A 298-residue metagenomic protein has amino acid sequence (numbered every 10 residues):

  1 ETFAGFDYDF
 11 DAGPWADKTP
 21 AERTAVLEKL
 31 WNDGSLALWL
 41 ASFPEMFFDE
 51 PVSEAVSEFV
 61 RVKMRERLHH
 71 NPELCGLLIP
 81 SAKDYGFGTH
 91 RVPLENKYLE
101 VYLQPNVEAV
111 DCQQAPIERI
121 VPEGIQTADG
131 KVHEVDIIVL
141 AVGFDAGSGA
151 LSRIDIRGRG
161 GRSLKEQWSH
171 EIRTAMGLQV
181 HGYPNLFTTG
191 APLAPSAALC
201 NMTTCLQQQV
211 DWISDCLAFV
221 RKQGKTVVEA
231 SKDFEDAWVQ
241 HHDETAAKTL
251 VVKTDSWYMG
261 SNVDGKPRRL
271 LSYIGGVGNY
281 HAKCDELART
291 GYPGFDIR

Functional and structural regions predicted by a protein language model:
E1-R298: N-terminal FAD-binding dinucleotide-binding subdomain shared by FAD-dependent oxidases/monooxygenases
